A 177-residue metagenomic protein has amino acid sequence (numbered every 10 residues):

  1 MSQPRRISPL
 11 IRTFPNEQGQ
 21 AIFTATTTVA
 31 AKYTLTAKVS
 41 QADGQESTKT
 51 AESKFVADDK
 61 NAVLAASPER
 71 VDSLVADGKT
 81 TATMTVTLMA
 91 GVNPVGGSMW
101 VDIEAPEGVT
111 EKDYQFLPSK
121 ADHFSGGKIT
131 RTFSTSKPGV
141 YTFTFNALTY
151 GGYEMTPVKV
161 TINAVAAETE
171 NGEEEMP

Functional and structural regions predicted by a protein language model:
M1, P94-V101: Short, ordered, surface-exposed loop/turn motifs in non-cytosolic proteins
M1-Q18, V71, P106-G126: Low-complexity "stalk/linker" and mucin-like segments enriched in Ser/Thr/Pro/Ala/Gly
R5, Q20, V29-T34, V39-G96 (+2 more regions): Short S/T/G/P-enriched beta-strand
P15, S40, L88-M89, E104 (+2 more regions): Hydrophobic alpha-helical segments, especially N-terminal targeting/anchoring helices
P15-E17, T80, G97, H123 (+2 more regions): Residue-level signal for WD-repeat beta-propeller blades
G19-V29, G127-K137: Short, hydrophobic beta-strand segments
F23-A25, A37, V86, I103 (+1 more regions): Preference for bulky hydrophobic residues occupying beta-strand positions in well-ordered beta-sheet regions
T80, E104-A105: C-terminal intrinsically disordered extensions
